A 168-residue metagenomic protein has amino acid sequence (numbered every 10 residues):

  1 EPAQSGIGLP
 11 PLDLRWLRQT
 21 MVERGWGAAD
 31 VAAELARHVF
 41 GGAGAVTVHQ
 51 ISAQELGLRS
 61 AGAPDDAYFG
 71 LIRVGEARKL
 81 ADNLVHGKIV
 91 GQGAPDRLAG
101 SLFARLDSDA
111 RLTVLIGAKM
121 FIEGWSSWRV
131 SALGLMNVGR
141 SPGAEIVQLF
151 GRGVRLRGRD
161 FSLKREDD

Functional and structural regions predicted by a protein language model:
E1-L115, R140-S141, G158-D167: Conserved C-terminal RecA-like helicase domain
L35, I122-E123: Glycine-rich nucleotide phosphate-binding loop and flanking beta-alpha elements of Rossmann-like dinucleotide-binding
G117-A118, M136: Segments forming glycine/polar-rich beta-alpha architectures that bind adenosine-containing cofactors
E123-G139, E145-F150: A short beta-strand element within the Helicase C-terminal
S127, R152-S162: Arginine/glycine-rich "motif VI" loop of SF2 helicases in the C-terminal RecA-like domain
